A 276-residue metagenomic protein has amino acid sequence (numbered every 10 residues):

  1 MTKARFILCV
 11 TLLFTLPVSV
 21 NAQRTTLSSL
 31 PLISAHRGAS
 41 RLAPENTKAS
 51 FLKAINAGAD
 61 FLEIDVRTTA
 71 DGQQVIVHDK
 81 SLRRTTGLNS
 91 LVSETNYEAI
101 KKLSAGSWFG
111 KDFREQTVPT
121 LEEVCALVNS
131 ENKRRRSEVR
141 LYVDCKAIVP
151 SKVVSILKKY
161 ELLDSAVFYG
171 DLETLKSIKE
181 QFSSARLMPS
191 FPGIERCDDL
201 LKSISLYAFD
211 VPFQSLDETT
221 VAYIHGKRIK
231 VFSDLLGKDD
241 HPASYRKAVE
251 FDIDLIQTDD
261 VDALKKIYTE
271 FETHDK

Functional and structural regions predicted by a protein language model:
M1-F6: Positively charged n-region of N-terminal signal peptides that target proteins for export
I7-P17: Bacterial N-terminal signal peptides
A22-R41, L88, F113-Q116: Long, acidic (Asp/Glu-rich), low-complexity accessory segments flanking structured domains
L32-S34, F61, E138-Y142, S165-V167 (+4 more regions): Structural preference for beta-strand elements that scaffold enzyme active sites
H36, A54, D65, I100 (+5 more regions): Conserved, mostly hydrophobic/aromatic
S50-T68, K202-F209: Catalytic domains of carbohydrate-active enzymes, especially glycoside hydrolases
H78-A185: Metal-dependent phosphodiesterase/phospholipase catalytic core, i.e., the His/Asp/Glu-rich active-site region
G110-E115, M188-P192, C197-K276: C-terminal active-site rim and adjoining tail of enzyme catalytic domains
